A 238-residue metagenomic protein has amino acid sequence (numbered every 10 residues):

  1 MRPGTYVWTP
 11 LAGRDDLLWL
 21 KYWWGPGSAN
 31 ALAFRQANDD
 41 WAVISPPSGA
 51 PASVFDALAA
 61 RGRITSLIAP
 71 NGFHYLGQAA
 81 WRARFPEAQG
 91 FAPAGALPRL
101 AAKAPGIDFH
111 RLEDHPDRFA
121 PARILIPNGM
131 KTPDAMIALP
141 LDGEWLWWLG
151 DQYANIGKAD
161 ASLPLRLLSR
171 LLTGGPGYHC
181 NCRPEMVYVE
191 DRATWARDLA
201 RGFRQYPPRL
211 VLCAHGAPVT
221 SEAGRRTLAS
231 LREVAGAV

Functional and structural regions predicted by a protein language model:
M1-V54, K103-L172, W195-D198, R204: Catalytic core of the metallo-beta-lactamase
L20-W24, P47-A50, A59-A60, S66 (+2 more regions): Cap/insert and terminal regions of metallo-dependent hydrolase folds
D39, R63-T65, E87, G143-W145 (+1 more regions): A general structural motif
V43-P46, T65-G72, F91-P93, W147-D151 (+2 more regions): Active-site neighborhood of phospho(di)ester-bond hydrolases with catalytic His/Asp-centered motifs
D56-D117, A229-S230: Active-site HxH/HxHxD metal-binding segment of metal-dependent hydrolases
L67-N71, A92-G95, D114-R118, A135 (+3 more regions): Glycine-rich loops and low-complexity Gly/Arg-rich segments that provide flexible linkers or classic glycine-based
F73, A96, M130, Y153-A154 (+1 more regions): Catalytic metal-binding/acid-base residues of hydrolase active sites
